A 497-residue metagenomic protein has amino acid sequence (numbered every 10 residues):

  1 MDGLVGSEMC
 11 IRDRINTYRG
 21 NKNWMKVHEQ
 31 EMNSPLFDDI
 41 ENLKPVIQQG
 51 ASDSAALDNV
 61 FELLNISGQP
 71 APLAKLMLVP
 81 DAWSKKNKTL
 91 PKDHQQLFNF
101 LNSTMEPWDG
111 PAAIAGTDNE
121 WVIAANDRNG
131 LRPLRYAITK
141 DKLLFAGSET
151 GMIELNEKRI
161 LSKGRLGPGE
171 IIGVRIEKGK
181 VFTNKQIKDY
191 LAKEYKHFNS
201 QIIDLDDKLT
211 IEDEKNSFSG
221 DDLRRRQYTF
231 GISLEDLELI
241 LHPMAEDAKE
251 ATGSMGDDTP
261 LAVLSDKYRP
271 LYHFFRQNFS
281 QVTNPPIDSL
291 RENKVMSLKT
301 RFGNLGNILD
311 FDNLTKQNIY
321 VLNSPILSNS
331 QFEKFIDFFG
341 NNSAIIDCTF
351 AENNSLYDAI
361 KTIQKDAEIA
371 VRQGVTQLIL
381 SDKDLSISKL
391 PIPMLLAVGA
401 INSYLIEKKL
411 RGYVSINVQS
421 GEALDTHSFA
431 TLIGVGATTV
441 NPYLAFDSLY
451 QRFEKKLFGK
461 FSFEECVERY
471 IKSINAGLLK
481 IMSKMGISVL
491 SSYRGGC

Functional and structural regions predicted by a protein language model:
M1, M77-L78, K92-D93, N102 (+6 more regions): Extended, highly charged accessory segments
M1-G6, I11: Single conserved hydrophobic/aromatic residue that forms the stacking wall/gate of nucleotide- or nucleobase-binding
N16-T17, N23-K26, W121-A124, L131-L134 (+13 more regions): Flexible loop/turn segments at secondary-structure boundaries
T17-Y18, N23-D118: Short histidine
D39-E41, K85, F338-N354, L380-L385 (+1 more regions): Gly-rich Lys/Arg/Thr-decorated short loops/hinges at beta-loop-alpha junctions or inter-strand turns that position
Q48-T89, D247, D258-T259, K456 (+2 more regions): N-terminal leader/propeptide and maturation segments of large enzyme subunits in energy/redox metabolism and hydrolases
L97-E106, P111-E120, A124-N126, L143 (+3 more regions): Phosphate/diphosphate-binding loops
N353-Y357, T362, E368-S428: Conserved structured catalytic cores and adjacent interaction surfaces of nucleotide-binding/hydrolyzing enzymes
